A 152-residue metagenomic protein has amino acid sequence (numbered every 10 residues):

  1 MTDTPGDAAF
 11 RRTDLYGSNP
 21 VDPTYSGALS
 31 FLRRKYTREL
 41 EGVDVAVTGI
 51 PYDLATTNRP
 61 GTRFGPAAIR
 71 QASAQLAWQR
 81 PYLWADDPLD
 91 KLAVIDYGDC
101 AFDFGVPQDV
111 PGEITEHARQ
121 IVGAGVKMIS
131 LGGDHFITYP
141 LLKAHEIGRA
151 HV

Functional and structural regions predicted by a protein language model:
T2-E146: Metal-dependent C-N hydrolase catalytic cores
A150-V152: Conserved small/polar residues in nucleotide/adenosyl-binding loops
